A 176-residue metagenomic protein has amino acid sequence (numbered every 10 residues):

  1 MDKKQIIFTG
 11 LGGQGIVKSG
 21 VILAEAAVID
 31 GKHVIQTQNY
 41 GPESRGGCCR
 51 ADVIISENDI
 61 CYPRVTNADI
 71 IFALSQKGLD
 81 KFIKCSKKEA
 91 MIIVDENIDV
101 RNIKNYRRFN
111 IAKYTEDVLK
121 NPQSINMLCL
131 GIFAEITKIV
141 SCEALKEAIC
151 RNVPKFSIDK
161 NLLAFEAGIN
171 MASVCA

Functional and structural regions predicted by a protein language model:
M1-A176: Active-site cofactor/cluster-binding pocket
